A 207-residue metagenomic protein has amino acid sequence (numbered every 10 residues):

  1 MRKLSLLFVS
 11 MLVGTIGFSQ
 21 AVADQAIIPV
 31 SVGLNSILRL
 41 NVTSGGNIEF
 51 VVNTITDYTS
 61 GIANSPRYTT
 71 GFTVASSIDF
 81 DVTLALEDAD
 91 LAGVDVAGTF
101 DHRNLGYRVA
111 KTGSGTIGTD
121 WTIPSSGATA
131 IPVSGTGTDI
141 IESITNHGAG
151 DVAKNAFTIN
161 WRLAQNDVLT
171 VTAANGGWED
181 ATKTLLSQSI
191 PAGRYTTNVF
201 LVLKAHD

Functional and structural regions predicted by a protein language model:
L4-V13, G17: Sec-dependent N-terminal signal peptides
Q20-P124, N146-D207: N-terminal small/polar-rich segments of proteins
A130-A156: Extracellular adhesion/glycan-binding regions together with long Ser/Thr- and acidic-residue-rich low-complexity tracts
